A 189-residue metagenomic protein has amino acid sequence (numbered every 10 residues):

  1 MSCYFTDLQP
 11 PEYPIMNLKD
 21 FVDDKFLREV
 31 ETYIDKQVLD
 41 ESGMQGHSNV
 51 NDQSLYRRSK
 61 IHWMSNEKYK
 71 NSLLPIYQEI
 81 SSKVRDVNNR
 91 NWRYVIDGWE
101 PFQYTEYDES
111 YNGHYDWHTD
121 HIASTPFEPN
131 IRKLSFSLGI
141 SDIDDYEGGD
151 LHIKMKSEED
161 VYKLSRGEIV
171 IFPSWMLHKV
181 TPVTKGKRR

Functional and structural regions predicted by a protein language model:
M1-Q9, P173-W175, R188: Short N-terminal secondary-structure initiator segments
S2-V95: Non-heme Fe(II)/2-oxoglutarate
S82-R189: Catalytic core of non-heme Fe(II) oxygenases with the double-stranded beta-helix
